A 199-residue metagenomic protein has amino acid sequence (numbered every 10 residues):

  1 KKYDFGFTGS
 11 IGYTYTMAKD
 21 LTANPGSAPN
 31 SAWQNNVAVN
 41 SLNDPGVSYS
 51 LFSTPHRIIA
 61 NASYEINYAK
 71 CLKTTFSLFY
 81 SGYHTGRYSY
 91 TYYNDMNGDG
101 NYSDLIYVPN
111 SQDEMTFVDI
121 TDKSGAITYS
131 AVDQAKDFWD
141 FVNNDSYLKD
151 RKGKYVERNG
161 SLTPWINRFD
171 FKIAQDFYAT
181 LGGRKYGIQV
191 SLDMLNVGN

Functional and structural regions predicted by a protein language model:
K1-K73, S77-G86: Gram-negative outer-membrane beta-barrel transporters
V39, P45-V47, V156-G160, K185: Short, well-ordered helical secondary-structure segments
D44-P45, G86-Y88, M194-N199: A short, hydrophobic secondary-structure junction motif
I58-A60, F177, G198: Long, contiguous hydrophobic alpha-helical segments, chiefly transmembrane helices and signal peptides
T75-G182, Q189: Extracytoplasmic gating/loop element in the C-terminal half of outer-membrane beta-barrel translocons and assembly
L181-N199: C-terminal accessory segments of extracellular proteins
